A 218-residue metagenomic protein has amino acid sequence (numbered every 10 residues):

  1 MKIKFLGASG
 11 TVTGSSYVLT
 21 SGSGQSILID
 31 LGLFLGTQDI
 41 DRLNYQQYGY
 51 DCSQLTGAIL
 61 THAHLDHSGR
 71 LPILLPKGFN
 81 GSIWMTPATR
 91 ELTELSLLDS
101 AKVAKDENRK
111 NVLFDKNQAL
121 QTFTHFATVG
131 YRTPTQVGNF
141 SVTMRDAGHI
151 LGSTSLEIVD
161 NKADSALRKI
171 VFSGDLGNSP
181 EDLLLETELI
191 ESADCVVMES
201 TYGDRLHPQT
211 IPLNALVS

Functional and structural regions predicted by a protein language model:
M1-S53, T128-L185: Core dinuclear metal-dependent hydrolase active-site scaffold
S9-T11, S21-G81, M85-E91, S96-T124 (+2 more regions): Pre-active-site segment of Zn-dependent metallo-hydrolases
L60, R145, Q209: Glycine- and other small-residue-rich loops at beta-strand/loop junctions that grip anionic moieties
Q118-T122, G130, T135-V137, E191: A generic structural signal for short, non-catalytic loop/turn and secondary-structure boundary residues
T124-T128, M198: Membrane-embedded alpha-helical core segments of multi-pass
S155, S179-S218: Cap/insert and terminal regions of metallo-dependent hydrolase folds
